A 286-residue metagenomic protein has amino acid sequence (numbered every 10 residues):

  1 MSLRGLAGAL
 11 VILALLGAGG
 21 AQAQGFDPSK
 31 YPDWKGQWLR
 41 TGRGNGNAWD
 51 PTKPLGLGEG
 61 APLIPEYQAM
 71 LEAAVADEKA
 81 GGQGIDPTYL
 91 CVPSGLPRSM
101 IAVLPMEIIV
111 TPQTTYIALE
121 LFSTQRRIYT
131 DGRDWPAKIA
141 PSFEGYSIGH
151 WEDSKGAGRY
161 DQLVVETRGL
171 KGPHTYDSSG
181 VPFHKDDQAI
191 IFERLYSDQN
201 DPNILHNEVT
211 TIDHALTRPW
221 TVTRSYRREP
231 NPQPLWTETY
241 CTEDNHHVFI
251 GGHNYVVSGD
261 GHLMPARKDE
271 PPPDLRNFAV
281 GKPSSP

Functional and structural regions predicted by a protein language model:
M1-R4: N-terminal secretory signal peptides that target proteins for export/translocation
A7-A18: Bacterial N-terminal signal peptides
G19-P286: PEST-like low-complexity, intrinsically disordered acidic/proline/serine-rich tracts that flank trafficking/processing
